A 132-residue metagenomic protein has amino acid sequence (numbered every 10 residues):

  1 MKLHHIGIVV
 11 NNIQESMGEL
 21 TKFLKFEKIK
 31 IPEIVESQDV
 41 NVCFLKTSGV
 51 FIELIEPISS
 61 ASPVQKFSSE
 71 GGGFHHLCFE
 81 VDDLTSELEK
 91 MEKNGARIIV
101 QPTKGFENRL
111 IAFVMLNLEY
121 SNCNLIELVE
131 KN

Functional and structural regions predicted by a protein language model:
L3, L20, L45, I52-I55 (+3 more regions): Short, structured motif recognition centered on aromatic/hydrophobic residues
L3, S16, T21, F26-D39 (+4 more regions): A cross-kingdom feature marking solvent-exposed beta-strand/loop segments within repeated, beta-rich binding/scaffold
L3-N12, C43-K46, Q65-T85, K90 (+1 more regions): Vicinal oxygen chelate
N11, S62, C123: Residues that form or flank phosphate/diphosphate-binding pockets in enzymes that use nucleotide phosphates
Q14, F51, S60, T85 (+1 more regions): Residues that cap or initiate secondary-structure elements
C43-K46, L88-N132: Vicinal oxygen chelate
S48-V64: A contiguous binding-surface segment within folded domains or other stable secondary-structure elements
P57, E80-D82, K131: Beta-hairpin (beta-strand-turn-beta-strand) motif
